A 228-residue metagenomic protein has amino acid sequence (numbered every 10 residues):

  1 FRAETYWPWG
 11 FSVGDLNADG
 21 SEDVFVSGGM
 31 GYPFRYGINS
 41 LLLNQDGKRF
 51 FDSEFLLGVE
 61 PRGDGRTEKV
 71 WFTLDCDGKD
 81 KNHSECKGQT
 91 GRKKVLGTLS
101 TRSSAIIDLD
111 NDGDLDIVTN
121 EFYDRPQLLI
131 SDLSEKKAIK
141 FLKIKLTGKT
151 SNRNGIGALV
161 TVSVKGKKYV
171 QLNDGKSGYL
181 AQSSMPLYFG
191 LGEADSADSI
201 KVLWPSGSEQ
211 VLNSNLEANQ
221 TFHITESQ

Functional and structural regions predicted by a protein language model:
E4-P8, L96-I106, T150-R153: Short coil-to-beta transitions that initiate beta-strands within beta-rich domains
W7-S12, G37, S100, D124: Beta-rich catalytic cores
W9-A18, R102-N111: Beta-propeller blade termini
E22: Phosphate-binding active sites in nucleotide-utilizing proteins
V26-M30, E121: Recurrent small/Gly-Pro-centered beta-turn motifs in extracellular repeat architectures
M30-P33, R125: Short glycine/acidic-enriched loop and turn motifs that connect beta-strands
Y36-N39, R102, P126, A158: Repetitive beta-architecture junctions, highlighting loop-to-beta-strand starts across blade-like repeats
N44, K48-R49, S53, G58 (+5 more regions): Gly/Ser/Thr/Pro-enriched helix-cap/hinge segments flanking short amphipathic alpha-helices
